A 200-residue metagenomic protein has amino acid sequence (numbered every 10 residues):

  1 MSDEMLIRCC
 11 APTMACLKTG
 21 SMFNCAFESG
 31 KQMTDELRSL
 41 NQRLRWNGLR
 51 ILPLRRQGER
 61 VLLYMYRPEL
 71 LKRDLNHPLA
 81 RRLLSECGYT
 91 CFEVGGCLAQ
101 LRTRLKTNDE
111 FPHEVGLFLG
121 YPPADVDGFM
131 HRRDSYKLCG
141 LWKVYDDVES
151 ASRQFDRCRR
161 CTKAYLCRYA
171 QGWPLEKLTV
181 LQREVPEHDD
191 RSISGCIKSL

Functional and structural regions predicted by a protein language model:
M1-Q57: A structured, charge-rich N-terminal accessory region that forms the first stable segment of a protein and links
S2-E4, S21, C25-A26, L40 (+3 more regions): Mixed-charge, low-complexity intrinsically disordered regions
E36-G95: A glycine-rich, hydrophobic loop/mini-helix early in the fold
G58-E59, C97-L101, M130-D146: Short linear loop/turn motifs
C87, V94, N108, V115-P123 (+2 more regions): Short capping loops/turns at secondary-structure boundaries
E93-D109: Helix-hairpin-helix/helix-loop-helix acidic hairpins
F111-K137: Hydrophobic/aromatic-rich, well-ordered segments within soluble, folded domains that form packed cores
L141-L200: Long, compositionally biased
